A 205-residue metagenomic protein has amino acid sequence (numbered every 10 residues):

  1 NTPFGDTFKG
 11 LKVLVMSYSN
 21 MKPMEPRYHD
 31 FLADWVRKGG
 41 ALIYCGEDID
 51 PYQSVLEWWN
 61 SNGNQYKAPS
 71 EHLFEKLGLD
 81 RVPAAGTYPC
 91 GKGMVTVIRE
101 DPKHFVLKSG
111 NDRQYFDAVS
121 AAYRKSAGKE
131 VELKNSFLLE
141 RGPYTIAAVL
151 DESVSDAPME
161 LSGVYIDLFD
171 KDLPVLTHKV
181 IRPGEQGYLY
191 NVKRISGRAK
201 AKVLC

Functional and structural regions predicted by a protein language model:
T2-K9, V15-Y18, K22-C205: A conserved amphipathic helix/loop scaffold that creates a polar/acidic microenvironment used either to coordinate
